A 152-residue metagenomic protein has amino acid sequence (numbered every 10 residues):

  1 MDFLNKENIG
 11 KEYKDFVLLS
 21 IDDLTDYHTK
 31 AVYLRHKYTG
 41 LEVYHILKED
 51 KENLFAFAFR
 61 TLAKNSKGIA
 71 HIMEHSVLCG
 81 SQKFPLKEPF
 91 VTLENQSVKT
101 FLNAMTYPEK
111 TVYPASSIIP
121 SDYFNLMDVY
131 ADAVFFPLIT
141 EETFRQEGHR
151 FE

Functional and structural regions predicted by a protein language model:
M1-E49: N- or domain-start disorder-to-order transition segments that initiate the globular core
F3-L4, L18-S20, N53-R60, Y113 (+1 more regions): Short N-terminal helix-initiation segments at or just after the protein's N-terminus
I9-D23, L34-H36, S66-V77, M105-V112 (+2 more regions): Charged, low-complexity, helix/coiled-coil-prone segments
T29, L47-L126: M16/MPP (pitrilysin/insulinase) zinc-metallopeptidase core fold and M16-derived inactive scaffolds
G80, A115-F151: M16/insulysin-pitrilysin zinc metalloprotease superfamily fold
